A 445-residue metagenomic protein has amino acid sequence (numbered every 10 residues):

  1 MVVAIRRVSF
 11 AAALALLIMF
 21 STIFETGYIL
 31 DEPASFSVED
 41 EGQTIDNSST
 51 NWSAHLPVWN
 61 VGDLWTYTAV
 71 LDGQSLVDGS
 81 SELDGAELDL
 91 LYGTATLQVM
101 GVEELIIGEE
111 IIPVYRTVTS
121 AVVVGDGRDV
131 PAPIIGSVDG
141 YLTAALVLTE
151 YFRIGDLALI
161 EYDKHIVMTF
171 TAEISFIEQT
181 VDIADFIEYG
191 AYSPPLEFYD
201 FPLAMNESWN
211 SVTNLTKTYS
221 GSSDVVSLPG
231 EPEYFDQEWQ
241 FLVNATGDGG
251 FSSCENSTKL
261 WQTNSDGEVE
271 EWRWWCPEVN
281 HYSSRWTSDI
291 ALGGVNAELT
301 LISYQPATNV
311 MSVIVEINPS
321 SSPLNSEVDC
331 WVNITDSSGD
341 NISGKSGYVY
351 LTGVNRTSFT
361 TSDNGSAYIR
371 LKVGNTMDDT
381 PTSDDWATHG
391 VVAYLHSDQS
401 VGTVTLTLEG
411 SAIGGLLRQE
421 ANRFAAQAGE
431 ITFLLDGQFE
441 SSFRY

Functional and structural regions predicted by a protein language model:
M1-Y67, A307-V315, V328-I342, G347-L351 (+2 more regions): Secretory targeting signatures
E32-V147, D156, F170-S322, G410-A412: Acidic, serine/threonine-rich low-complexity disordered tracts
G73, D289-G293, S338, G353-N355 (+1 more regions): Solvent-exposed strand-loop boundary residues in beta-sheet-rich modules
M168, F186, L435-G437: Low-complexity, acidic Ser/Thr/Pro-rich "mucin-like" tracts of secreted and single-pass surface proteins
A191-S193, Y348-R356: Short beta-strand and strand-turn-strand segments in soluble, beta-rich domains
W274-W275, I334, T360: Hydrophobic beta-strand positions
R356-S366: Short, acidic Ser/Thr/Gly-rich low-complexity loop/linker segments typical of extracellular and cell-surface proteins
